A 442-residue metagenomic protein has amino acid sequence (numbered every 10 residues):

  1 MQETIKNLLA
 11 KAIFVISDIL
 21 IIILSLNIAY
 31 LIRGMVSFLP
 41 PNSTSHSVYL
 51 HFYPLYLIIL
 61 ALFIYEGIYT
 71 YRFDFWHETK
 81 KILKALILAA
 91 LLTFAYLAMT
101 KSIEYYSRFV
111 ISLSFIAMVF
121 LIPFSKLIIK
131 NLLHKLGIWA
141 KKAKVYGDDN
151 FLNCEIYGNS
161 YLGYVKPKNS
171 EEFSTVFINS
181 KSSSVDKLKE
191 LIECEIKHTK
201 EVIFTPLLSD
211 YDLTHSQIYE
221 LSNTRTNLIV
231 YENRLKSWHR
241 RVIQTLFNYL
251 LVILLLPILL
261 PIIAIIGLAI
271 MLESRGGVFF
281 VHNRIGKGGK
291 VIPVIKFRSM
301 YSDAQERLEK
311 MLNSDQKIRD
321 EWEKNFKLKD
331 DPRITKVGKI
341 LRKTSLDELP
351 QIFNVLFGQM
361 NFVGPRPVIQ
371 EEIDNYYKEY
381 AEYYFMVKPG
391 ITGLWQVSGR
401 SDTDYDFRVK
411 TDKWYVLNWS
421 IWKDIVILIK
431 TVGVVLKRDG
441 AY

Functional and structural regions predicted by a protein language model:
M1-I21, L127-L260: N-terminal hydrophobic signal-anchor/signal peptide
A10-I28, L50-L55, L83-K84, F120 (+4 more regions): Alpha-helical bilayer-embedded segments of polytopic membrane proteins, i.e., transmembrane/intramembrane helices
T44-H46, L50, L57-A143: Aromatic-rich membrane-interfacial microdomains
I82-L86, W139-E155, G277-M300: Membrane-cytosol interface motif
S209, H215-Y219, F279-P332, T392-T411: Short, glycine-rich, amphipathic interfacial segments at transmembrane boundaries or analogous
R240-R307, I421, I427-Y442: A hydrophobic, helix-centered structural microdomain
E321-V387, I427-V435: A short, structured surface patch at a secondary-structure boundary
F357, E371, N375-Y442: C-terminal terminal-structure detector
